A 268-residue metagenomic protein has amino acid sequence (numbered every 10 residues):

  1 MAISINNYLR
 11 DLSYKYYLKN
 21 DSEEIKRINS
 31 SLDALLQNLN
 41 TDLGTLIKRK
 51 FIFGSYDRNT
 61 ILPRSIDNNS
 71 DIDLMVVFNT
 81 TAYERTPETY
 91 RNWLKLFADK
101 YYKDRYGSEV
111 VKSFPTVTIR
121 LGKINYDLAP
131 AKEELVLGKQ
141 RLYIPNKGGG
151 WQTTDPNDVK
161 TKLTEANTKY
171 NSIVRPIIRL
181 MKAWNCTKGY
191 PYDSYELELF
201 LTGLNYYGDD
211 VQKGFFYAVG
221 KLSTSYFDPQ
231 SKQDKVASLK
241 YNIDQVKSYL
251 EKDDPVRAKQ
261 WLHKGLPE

Functional and structural regions predicted by a protein language model:
M1-N69, T81-E88: N-terminal regions immediately upstream of nucleotidyltransferase
N29-L32, L36, R91, K95 (+2 more regions): Extracytoplasmic/secreted envelope proteins and their assembly/folding machinery, especially bacterial periplasmic
L39, R91-K139: Conserved catalytic core of two-metal-ion nucleotidyltransferases
G44, L62, T116, R120-L180 (+3 more regions): Extended, alpha-helix-rich binding/interface surfaces that flank or overlap catalytic cores and mediate recognition
F53-R58, V77-T80, G122, A131-E133: An acidic- and aromatic-residue-enriched active-site/binding cleft used to recognize and process polar
N69-F78, P156-T161: Glycine-rich, often proline-containing surface loops adjacent to acidic residues and nearby aromatics that form
F78-E84, Y206-G208: A generic structural motif
I173-E268: Conserved nucleotidyltransferase catalytic core and NTase-mimicking acidic/glycine-rich helix/loop elements in nucleic
